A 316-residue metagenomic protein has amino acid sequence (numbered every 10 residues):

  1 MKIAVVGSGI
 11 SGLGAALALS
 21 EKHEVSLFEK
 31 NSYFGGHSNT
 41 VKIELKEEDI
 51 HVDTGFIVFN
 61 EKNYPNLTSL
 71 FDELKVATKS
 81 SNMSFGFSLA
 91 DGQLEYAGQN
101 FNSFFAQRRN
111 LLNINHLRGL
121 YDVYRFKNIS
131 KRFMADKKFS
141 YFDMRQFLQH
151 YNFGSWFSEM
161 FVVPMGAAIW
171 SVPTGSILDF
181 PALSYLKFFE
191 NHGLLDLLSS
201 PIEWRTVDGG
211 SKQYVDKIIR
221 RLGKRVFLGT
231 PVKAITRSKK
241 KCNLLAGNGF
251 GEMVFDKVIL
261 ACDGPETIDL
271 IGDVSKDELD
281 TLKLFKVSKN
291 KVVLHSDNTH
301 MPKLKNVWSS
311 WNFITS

Functional and structural regions predicted by a protein language model:
K2-L27: N-terminal Rossmann-like FAD-binding beta1-loop-alpha1 element of flavoenzymes
S11, Y33, P265: Conserved Rossmann-like nucleotide-cofactor binding loop
S20-E44: Glycine-rich FAD pyrophosphate-binding loop
S26, K79, R225-G229: General small-molecule cofactor/ligand-binding pocket signal
V41-L67: N-terminal glycine-rich dinucleotide-binding loop that anchors FAD/FMN and/or NAD(P) in oxidoreductases
E61-F180, L186-K187: Mobile amphipathic helical/loop "lid" adjacent to a hydrophobic cofactor/ligand pocket
F188-L244: Helical element adjacent to the flavin cofactor pocket in flavoenzyme catalytic cores
T230-S316: Mid-domain catalytic core of redox enzymes that form a hydrophobic substrate pocket/lid adjacent to a catalytic redox
